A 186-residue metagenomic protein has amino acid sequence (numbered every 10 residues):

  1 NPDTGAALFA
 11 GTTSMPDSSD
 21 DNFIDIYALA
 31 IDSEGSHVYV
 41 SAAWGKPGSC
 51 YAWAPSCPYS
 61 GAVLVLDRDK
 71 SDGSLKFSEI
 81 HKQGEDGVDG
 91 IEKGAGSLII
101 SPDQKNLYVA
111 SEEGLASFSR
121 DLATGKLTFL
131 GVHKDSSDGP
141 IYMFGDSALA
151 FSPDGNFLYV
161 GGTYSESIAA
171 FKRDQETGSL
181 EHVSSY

Functional and structural regions predicted by a protein language model:
N1-Y186: Feature marking well-ordered beta-strand scaffolds used for ligand recognition
